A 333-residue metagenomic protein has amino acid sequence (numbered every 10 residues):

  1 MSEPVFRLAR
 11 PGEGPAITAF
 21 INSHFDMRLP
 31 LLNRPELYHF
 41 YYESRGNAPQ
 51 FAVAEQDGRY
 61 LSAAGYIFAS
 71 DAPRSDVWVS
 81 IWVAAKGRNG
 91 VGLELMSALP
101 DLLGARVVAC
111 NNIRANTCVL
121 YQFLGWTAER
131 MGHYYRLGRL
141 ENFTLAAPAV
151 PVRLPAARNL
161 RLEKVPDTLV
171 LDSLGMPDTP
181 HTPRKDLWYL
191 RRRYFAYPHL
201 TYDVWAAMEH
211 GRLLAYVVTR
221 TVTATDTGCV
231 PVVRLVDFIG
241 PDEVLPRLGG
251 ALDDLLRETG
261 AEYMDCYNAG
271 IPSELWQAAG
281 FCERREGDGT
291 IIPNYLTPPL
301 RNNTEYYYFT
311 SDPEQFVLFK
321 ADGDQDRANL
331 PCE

Functional and structural regions predicted by a protein language model:
S2-F6: Extreme N-terminal starter segment of soluble prokaryotic enzymes
A9, P15-R74, Q122-P231: Amide-forming acyltransferase catalytic core, primarily the GNAT-like/NAT-type and related acyltransferase folds
A9, W82-A84, F238: Hydrophobic adenine-recognition pocket in adenosine-nucleotide-binding enzymes
F68, R106-R158, V218-E333: Active-site/acyl-donor-binding loops of N-acyltransferases
I81-L102, C110, E243-D254: Conserved acetyl-CoA-binding loop-helix of GNAT-fold acetyltransferases
L95-L103, L171-D178: Alpha-helix C-terminal capping segments
